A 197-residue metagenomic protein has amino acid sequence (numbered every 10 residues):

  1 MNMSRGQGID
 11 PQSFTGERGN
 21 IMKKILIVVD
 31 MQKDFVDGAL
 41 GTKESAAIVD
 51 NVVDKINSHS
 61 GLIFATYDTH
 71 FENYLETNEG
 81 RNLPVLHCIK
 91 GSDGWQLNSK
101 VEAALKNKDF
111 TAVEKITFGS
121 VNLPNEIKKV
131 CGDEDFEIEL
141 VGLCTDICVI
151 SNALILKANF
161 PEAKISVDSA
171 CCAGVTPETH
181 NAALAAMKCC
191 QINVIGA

Functional and structural regions predicted by a protein language model:
M1-I21: N-terminal amphipathic/basic-hydrophobic helices that include classical n-h-c signal peptides and signal-anchor
G16-A112, G132-D133, S166, V175 (+2 more regions): Active-site acidic carboxylates
D50, W95, S99, V121 (+2 more regions): Short, contiguous clusters of charged residues that form electrostatic/catalytic patches at enzyme active sites, used
K55, I150-A158: Histidine-anchored nucleotide/phosphate-binding helix
L105, I127, C131, N159-F160: Active-site catalytic pocket residues across diverse enzymes, especially alpha/beta-hydrolases
A112-S151, A173-A197: Conserved N-terminal glycine/acidic-rich loop preference
F160-E162, V167: Acidic, Mg2+-coordinating phosphoryl-transfer loop and its flanking beta/alpha structural elements, shared across
